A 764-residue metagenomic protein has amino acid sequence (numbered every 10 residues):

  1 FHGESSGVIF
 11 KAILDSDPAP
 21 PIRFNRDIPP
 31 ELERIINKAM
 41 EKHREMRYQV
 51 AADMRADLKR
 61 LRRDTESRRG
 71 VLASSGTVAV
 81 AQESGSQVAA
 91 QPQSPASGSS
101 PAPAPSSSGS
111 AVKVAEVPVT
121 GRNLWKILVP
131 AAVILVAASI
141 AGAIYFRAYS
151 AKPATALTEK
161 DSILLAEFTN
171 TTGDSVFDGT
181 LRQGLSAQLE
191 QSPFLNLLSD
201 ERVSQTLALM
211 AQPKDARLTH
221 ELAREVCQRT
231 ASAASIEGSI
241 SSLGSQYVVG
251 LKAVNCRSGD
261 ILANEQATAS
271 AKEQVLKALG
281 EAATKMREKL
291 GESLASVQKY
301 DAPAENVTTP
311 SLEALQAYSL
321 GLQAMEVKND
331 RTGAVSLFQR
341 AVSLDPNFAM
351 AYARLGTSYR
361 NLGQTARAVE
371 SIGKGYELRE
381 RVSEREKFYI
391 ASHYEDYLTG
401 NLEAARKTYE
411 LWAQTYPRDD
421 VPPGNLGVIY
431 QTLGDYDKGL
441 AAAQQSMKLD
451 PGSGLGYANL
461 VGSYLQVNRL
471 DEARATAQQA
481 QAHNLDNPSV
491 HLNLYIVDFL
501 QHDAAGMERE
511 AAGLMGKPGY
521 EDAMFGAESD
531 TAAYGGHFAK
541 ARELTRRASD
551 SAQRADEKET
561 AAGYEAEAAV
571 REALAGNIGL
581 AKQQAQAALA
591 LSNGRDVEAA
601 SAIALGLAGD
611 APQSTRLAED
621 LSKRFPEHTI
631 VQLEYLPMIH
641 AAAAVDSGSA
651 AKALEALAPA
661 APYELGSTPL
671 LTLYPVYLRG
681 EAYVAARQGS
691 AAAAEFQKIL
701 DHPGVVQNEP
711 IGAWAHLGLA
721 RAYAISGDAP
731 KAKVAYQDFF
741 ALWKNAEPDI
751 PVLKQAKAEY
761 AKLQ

Functional and structural regions predicted by a protein language model:
F1-S74: C-terminal lobe helix-coil module of Hanks-type protein kinase domains
G7-V8, P18, T120-N493, A505 (+12 more regions): Acidic, proline/glycine-rich low-complexity intrinsically disordered segments
L58, R63-R122: Low-complexity, Pro/Ser/Thr/Gly/Ala-rich intrinsically disordered linkers and tails that serve as
M325, R360, D396-Y397, Q431 (+10 more regions): Specific register positions within alpha-helical solenoid repeats of the TPR/Sel1-like families, i.e., one
S343, Y376-E377, Q414, K448 (+8 more regions): Amphipathic alpha-helical segments of tetratricopeptide repeats
N347, S383-F388, R418, G452 (+9 more regions): Structural signature of alpha-solenoid helical repeat junctions
A351, R385, P422, G456 (+7 more regions): TPR alpha-solenoid repeat register
